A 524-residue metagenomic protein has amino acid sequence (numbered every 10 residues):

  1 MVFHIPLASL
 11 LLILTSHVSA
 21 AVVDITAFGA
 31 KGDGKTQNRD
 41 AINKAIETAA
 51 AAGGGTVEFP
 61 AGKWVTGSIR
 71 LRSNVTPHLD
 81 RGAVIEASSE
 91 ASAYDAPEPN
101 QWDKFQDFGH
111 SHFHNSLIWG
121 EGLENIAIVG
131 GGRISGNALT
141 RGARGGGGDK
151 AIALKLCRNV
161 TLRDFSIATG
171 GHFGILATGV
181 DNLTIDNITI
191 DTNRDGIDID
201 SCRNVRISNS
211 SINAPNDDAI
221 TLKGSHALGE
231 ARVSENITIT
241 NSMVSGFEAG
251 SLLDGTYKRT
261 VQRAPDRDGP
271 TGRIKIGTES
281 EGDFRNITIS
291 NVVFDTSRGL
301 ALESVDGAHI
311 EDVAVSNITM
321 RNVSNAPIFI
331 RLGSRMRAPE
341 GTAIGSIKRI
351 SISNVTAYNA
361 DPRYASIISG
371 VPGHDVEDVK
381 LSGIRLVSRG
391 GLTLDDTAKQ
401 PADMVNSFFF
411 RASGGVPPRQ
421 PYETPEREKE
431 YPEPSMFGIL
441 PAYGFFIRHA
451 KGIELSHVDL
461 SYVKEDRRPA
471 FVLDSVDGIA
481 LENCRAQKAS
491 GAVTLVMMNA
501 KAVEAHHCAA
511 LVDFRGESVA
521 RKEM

Functional and structural regions predicted by a protein language model:
M1-L7: Bacterial N-terminal signal peptides that target proteins for export
T15-S16: N-terminal signal peptide c-region/cleavage motif recognized by signal peptidases
S19-M524: Extracellular/periplasmic carbohydrate-active domains that bind, remodel, or depolymerize complex polysaccharides
